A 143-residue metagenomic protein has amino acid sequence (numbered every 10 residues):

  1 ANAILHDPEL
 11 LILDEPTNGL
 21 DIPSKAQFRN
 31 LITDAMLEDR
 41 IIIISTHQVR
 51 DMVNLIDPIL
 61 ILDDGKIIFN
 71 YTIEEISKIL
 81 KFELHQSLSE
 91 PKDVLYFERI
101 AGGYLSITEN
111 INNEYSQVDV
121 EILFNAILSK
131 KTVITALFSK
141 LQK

Functional and structural regions predicted by a protein language model:
L11-E15: Catalytic Walker B motif of ABC-type/P-loop ATPase nucleotide-binding domains
I22-S24: Helix N-cap at the start of a conserved alpha-helix in ABC-type nucleotide-binding domains
A26-E38: Helical segment within the ABC ATPase nucleotide-binding domain
S45-H47: H-loop (His-switch) motif in ABC-type P-loop NTPases
N70-Y71: ABC ATPase "signature
L95-K143: C-terminal coupling/interaction segments
